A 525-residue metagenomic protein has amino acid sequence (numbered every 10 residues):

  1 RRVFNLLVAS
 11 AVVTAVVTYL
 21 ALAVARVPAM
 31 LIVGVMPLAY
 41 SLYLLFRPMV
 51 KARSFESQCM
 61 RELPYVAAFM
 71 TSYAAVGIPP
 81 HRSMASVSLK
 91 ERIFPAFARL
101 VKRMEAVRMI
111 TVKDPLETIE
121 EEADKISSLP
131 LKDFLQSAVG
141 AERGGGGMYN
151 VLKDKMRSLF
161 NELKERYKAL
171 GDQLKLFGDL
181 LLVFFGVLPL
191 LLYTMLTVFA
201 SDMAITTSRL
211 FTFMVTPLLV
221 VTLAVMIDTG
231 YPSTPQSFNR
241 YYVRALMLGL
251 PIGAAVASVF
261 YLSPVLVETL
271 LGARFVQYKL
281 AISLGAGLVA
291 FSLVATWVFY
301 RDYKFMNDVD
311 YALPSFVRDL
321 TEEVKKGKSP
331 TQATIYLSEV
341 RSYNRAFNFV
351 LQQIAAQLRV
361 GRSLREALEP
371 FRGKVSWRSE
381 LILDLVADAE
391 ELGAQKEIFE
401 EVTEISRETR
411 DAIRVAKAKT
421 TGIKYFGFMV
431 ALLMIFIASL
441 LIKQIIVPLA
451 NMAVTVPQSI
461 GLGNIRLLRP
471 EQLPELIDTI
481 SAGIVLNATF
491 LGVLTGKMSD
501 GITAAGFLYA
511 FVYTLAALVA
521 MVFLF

Functional and structural regions predicted by a protein language model:
R1-A23, Y43, R47, K51-R53 (+3 more regions): Membrane-interfacial amphipathic helices
N5-A21, A29-L42, E165-M226, G249 (+4 more regions): Bilayer-spanning, highly hydrophobic alpha-helical transmembrane segments
R26-A123, D133, A257-R372, L381-E390 (+3 more regions): Juxtamembrane/interface alpha-helical elements of multi-pass membrane proteins
L116-S137, N150-R166, P189-Y193, E366-D384 (+2 more regions): Hydrophobic alpha-helical transmembrane segments
V139-L159, E391-I405: Short, charged cytosolic
G140-A141, F160-L170, G327, G361: Extracytoplasmic/ectodomain regions of membrane proteins and secreted proteins
Y149-K153, K164-K168, V225-V243, R301 (+1 more regions): Cytoplasmic membrane-interface regions of multi-pass membrane proteins
V522-F525: Juxtamembrane boundary at the C-terminal end of a transmembrane helix
